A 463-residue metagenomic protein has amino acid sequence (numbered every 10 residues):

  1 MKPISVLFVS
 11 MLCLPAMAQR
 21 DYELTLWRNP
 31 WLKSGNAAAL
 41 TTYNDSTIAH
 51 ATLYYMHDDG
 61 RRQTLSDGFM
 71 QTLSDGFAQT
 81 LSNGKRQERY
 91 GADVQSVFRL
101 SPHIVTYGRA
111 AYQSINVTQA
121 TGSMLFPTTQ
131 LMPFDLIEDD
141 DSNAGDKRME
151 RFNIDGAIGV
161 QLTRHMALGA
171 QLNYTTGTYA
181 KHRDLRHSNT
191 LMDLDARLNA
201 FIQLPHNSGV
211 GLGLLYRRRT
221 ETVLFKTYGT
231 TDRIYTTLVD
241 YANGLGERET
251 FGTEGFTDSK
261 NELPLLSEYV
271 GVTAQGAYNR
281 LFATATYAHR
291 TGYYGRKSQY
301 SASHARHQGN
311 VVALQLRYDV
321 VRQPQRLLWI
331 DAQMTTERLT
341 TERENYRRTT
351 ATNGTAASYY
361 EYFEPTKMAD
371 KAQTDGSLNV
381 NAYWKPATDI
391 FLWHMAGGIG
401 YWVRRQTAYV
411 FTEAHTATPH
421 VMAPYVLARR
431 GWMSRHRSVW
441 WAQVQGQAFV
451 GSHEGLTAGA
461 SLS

Functional and structural regions predicted by a protein language model:
M1-Y22, S208: Bacterial Sec-dependent N-terminal signal peptides
A18-T118: N-terminal, post-signal peptide beta-strand-biased segments of exported outer-membrane/organellar beta-barrel and other
T47-L53, V105-A110, L168-L172, S208-L214 (+6 more regions): Transmembrane beta-strands of outer-membrane beta-barrel proteins
Y55-D59, Y112-N116, Y174-T178, Y216-T220 (+8 more regions): Transmembrane beta-strands of outer-membrane beta-barrel pores
R61-S74, Q79-N83, Q119-L125, Y179-H187 (+6 more regions): Outer-membrane beta-barrel translocator domains and adjoining extracellular loop/strand segments of Gram-negative
R86-A92, R148-I154, L185-A196, P264-V272 (+4 more regions): Residues that define the transmembrane beta-barrel architecture of outer-membrane proteins
A92-F98, I154-V160, A196-I202, L214 (+7 more regions): Residues on the lipid-exposed face of transmembrane beta-strands in outer-membrane beta-barrel proteins
G246-G397: Long, internal scaffold/assembly segments composed of regular secondary structure
